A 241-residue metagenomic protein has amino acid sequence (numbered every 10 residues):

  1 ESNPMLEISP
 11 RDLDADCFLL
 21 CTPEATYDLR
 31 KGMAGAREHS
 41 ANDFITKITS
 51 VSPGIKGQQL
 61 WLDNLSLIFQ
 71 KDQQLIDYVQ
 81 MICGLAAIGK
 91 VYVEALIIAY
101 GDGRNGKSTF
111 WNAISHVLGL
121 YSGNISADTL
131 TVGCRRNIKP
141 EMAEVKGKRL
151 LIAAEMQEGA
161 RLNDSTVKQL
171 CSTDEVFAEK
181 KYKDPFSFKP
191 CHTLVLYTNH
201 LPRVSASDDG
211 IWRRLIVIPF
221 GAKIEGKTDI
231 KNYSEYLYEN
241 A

Functional and structural regions predicted by a protein language model:
E1-D16: Accessory, often N-terminal, substrate/partner-engagement and coupling regions that sit outside the core NTP/cofactor
D12-A15, L19-K146, I216-P219: P-loop NTPase catalytic core of nucleic-acid-dependent motor ATPases
A15-F18, T22-E24, P190-S205: Catalytic nucleotidyl-transfer cores of nucleotide-processing enzymes
T26, Q157-E158, N199-V204, G221-E225: Conserved nucleotide-binding/hydrolysis micro-motifs of P-loop NTPases
I125-I138, S165-P185, T228-L237: Substrate-gripping "pore-loop 1 plus following alpha2 helix"
P140-G147, E179-T198: AAA+/SF3 P-loop NTPase mechanochemical coupling elements
G147-T173, F186, V204-I211: Conserved AAA+/SF3 P-loop NTPase catalytic/coupling segment centered on the Walker-B
F188-C191, S207-A241: Phosphate-sensing "switch" segment of ASCE/P-loop ATPases
